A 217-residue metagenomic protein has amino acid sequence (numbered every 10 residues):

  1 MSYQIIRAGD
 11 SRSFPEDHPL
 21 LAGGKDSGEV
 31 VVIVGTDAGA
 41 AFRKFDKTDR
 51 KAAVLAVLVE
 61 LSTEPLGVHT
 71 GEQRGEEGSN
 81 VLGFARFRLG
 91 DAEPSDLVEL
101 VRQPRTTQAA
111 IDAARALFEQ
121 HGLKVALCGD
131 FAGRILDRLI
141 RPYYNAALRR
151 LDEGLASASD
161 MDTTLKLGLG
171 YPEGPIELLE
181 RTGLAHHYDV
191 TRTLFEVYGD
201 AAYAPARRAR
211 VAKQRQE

Functional and structural regions predicted by a protein language model:
Y3-R7, T163-E217: Interdomain hinge/lid region at the active-site interface of Rossmann-like NAD(P)-dependent oxidoreductases
Q4, V34-C128: Rossmann-fold dinucleotide-binding core
I6-F45: A short, well-structured beta->alpha microelement
A114, S157-G168: Short, well-structured alpha-helical segments that form the helix of a local strand-helix-strand
G129-R138: A short glycine-threonine-serine/GTX helix/turn-capping micro-motif
R138-Y144, L167-G170: Short acidic alpha-helix initiation/capping motifs at coil-to-helix transition points, especially at protein N-termini
Y143-R150, G174, V190: A general alpha-helix detector
